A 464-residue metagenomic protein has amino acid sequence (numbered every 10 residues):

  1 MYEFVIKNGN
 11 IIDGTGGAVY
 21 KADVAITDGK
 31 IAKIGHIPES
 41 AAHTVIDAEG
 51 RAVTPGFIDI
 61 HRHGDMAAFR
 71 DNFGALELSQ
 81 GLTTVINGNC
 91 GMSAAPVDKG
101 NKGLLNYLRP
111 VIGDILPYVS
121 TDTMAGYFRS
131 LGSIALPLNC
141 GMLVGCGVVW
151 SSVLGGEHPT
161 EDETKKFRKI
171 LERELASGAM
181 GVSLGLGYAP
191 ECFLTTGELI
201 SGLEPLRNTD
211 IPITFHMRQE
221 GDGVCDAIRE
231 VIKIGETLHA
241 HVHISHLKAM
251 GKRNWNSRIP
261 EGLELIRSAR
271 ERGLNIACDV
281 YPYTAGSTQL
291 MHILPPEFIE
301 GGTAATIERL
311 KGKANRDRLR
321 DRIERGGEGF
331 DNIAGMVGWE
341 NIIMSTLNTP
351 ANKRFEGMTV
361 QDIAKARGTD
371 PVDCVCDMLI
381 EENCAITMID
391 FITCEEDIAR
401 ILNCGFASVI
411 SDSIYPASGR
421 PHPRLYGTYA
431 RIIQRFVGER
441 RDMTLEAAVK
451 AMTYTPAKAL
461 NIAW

Functional and structural regions predicted by a protein language model:
M1-G56: Histidine-rich, glycine-flanked metal-binding segment
G9, G29, G50, H61 (+9 more regions): Divalent metal-coordination and catalytic microenvironments
I12-D23, I386-I392, I398, R440-V449 (+1 more regions): Acidic, glycine-enriched loop/beta-strand segments at the rims of small-molecule binding/catalytic pockets
E39-S40, A48-Y118, G221: Metal-associated gating/positioning segment near the N- to mid-region
D65-A67, M92-A95, G187-E191, Q219-D226 (+3 more regions): Active-site environment of divalent metal-dependent phosphoester hydrolases
P117-G126, L131: Core domains of carbohydrate- and sulfate-ester-processing enzymes
Y127-L131, L136-E161, F167-Y188, K233-E236 (+2 more regions): Active-site neighborhoods of metal-dependent hydrolases
G156, T164, R173-V231: Divalent metal-binding pocket/active-site signature
